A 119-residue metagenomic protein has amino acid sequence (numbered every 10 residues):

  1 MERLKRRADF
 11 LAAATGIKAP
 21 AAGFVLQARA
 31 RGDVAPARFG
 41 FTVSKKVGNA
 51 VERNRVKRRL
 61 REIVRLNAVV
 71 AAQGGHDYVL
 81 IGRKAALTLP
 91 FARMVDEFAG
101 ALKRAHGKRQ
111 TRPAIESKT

Functional and structural regions predicted by a protein language model:
M1-T119: Positively charged, solvent-exposed patches that mediate nucleic-acid binding
